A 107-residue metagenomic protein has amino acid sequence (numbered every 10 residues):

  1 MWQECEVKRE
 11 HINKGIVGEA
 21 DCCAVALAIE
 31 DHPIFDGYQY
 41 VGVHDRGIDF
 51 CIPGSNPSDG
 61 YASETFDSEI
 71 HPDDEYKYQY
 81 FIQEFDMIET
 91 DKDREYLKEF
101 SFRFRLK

Functional and structural regions predicted by a protein language model:
M1-K107: Domain-length accessory/inserted modules outside core catalytic folds
